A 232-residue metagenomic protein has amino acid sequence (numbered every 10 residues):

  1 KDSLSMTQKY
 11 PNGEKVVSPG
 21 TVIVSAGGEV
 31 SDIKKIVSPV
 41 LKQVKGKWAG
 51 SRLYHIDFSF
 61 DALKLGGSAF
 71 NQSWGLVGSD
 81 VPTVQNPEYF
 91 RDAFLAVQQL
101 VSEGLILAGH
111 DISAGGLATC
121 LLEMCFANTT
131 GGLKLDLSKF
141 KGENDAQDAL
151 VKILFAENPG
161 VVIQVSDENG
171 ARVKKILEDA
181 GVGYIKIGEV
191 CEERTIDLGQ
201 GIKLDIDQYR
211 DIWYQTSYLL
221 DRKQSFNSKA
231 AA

Functional and structural regions predicted by a protein language model:
D2-F155, S166-A232: Intein/HINT protein-splicing elements and their conserved insertion hotspots or analogous self-processing inserts
N158-G160: Short, solvent-exposed beta-strand edge segments and adjacent coil->beta transition regions
